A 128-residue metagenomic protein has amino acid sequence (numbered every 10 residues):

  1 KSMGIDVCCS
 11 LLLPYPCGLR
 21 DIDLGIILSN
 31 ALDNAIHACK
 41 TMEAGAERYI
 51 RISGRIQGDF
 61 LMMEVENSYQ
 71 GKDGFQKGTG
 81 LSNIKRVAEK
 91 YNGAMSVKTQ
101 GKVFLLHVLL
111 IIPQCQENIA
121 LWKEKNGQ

Functional and structural regions predicted by a protein language model:
K1-C8: Short conserved segments within the C-terminal catalytic ATPase subdomain
S2, C39-E47, Q100: Short connector loops in the HATPase_c
C8-I27: Conserved short strand/loop->alpha-helix "switch" segment adjacent to the catalytic nucleotide/phosphoryl-transfer site
C9-Y15, I56, N67, T99: Heptad-repeat coiled-coil segments of the DHp/HisKA dimerization-phosphoacceptor module
D21-A44: Conserved ATP-binding N-box helix of the HATPase_c
H37, I56-R86, C115-G127: Glycine-rich/acidic phosphate-handling loop/turn and adjacent ATP-lid/helix of nucleotide-binding kinase/ATPase domains
E47-D59: Short beta-strand/loop element within the Bergerat-fold HATPase_c
V87-Q128: Flexible, glycine-/charge-rich segments associated with ATP-binding catalytic modules
